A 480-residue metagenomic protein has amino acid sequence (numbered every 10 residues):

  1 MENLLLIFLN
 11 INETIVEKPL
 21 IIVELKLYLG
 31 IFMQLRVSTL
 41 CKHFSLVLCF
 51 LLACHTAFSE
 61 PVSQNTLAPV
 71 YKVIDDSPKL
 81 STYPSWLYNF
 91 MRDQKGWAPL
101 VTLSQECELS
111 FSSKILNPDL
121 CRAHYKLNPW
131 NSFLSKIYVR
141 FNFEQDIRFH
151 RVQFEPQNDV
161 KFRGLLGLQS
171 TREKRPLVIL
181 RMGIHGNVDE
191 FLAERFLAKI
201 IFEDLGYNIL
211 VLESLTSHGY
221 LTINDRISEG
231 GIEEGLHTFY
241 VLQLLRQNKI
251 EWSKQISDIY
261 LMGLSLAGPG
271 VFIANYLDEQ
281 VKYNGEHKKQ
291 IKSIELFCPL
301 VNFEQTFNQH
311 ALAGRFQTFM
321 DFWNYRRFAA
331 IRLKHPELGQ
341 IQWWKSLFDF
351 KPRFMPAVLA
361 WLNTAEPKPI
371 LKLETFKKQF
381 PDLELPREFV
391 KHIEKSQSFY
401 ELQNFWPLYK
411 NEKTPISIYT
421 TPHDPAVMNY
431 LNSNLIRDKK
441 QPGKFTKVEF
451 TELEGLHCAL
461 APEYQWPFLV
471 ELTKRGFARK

Functional and structural regions predicted by a protein language model:
P118-T171: N-terminal cap/lid segment of alpha/beta-hydrolase-fold proteins
K161-R163, G167-S217: Short, surface-exposed "cap/lid" segments of acyl-processing enzymes
I227-E251: Alpha/beta-hydrolase active-site loop
F272-L371: Alpha/beta-hydrolase-fold enzymes
F303, P422-V427: Acidic catalytic loop of the alpha/beta-hydrolase fold
Y400, P425-L431: Conserved alpha/beta-hydrolase "acid-adjacent" motif
E412, I418-T420: Short beta-strand/loop motif that positions the catalytic acidic residue of the alpha/beta-hydrolase fold
E452-Q465: Catalytic histidine-centered segment of alpha/beta-hydrolase-like enzymes
